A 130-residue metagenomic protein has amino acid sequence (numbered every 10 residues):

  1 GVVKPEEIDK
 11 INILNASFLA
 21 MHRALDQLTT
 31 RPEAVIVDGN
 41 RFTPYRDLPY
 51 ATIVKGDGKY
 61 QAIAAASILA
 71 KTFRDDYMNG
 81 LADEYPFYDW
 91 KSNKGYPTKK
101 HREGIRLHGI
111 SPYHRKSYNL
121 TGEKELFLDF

Functional and structural regions predicted by a protein language model:
G1-F130: RNase H-like, Mg2+-dependent phosphodiesterase core, and more generally RNA phosphate-backbone-engaging helix-loop
